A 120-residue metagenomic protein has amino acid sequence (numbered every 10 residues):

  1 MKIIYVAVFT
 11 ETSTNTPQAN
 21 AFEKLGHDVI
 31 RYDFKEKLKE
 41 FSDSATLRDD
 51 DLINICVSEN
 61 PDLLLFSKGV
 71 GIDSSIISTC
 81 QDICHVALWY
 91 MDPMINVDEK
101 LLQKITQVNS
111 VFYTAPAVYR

Functional and structural regions predicted by a protein language model:
M1-I4: Extreme N-terminal starter segment of soluble prokaryotic enzymes
A7-R120: Extended catalytic core of nucleotide-activated donor transferases of GT-like folds
